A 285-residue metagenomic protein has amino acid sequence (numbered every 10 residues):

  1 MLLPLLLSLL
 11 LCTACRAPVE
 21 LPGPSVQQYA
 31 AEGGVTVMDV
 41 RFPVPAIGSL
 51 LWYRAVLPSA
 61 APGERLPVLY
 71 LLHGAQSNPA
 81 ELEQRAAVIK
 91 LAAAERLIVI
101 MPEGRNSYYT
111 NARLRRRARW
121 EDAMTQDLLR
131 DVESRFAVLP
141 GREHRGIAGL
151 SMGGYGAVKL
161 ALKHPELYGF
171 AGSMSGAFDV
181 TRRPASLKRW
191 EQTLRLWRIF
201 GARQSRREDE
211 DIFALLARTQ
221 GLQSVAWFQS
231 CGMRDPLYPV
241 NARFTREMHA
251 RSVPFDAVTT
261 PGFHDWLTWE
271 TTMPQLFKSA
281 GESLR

Functional and structural regions predicted by a protein language model:
M1-S8: Sec-dependent signal peptide recognition, specifically the positively charged N-region followed immediately by
C12-A14: C-terminal motif of bacterial Sec signal peptides marking the signal peptidase cleavage site
R16-R285: Non-catalytic cap/lid and distal C-terminal segments of serine-dependent acyl enzymes
